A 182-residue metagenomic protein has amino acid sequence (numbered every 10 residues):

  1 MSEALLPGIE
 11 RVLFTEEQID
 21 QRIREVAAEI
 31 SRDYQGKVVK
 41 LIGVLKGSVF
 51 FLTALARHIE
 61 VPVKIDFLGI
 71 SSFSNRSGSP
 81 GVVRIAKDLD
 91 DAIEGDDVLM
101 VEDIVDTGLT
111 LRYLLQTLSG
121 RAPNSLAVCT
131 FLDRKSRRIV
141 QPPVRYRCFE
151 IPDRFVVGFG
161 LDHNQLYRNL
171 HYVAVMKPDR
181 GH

Functional and structural regions predicted by a protein language model:
M1-H182: PRPP-associated nucleotide enzymes
